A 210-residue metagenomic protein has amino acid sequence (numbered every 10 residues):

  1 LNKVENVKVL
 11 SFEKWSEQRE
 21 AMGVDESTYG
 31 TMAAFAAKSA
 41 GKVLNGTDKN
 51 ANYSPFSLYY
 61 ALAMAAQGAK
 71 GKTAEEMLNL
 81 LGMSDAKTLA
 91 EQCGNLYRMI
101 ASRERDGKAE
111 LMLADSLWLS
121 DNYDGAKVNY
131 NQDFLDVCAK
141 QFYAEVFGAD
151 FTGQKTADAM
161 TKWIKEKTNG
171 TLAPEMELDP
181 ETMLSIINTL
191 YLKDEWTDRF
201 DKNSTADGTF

Functional and structural regions predicted by a protein language model:
L1-M77, E166: Flexible propeptides and autoinhibitory/regulatory segments associated with cysteine proteases
K38, P55, L78-L80, M176 (+2 more regions): Generic hydrophobic/packing signal
D48, L89-F210: Non-catalytic, conformational "gating/processing" segments within enzyme and secreted inhibitor domains
Q67-I100: Active-site-surrounding "flap" and adjacent substrate/cofactor-binding loops of secreted or lumenal enzymes, prototyped
